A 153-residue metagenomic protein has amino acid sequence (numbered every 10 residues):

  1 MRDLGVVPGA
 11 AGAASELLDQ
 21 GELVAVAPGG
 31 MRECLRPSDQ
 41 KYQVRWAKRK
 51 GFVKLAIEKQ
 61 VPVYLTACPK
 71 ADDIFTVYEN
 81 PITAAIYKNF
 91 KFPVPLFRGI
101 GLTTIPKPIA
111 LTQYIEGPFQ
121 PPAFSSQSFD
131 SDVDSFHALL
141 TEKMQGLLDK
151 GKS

Functional and structural regions predicted by a protein language model:
R2-G12, S153: Membrane-anchoring hydrophobic helices of lipid-metabolizing enzymes
E16-S153: Non-catalytic C-terminal accessory region of glycerolipid acyltransferases and related lyso-lipid remodeling enzymes
